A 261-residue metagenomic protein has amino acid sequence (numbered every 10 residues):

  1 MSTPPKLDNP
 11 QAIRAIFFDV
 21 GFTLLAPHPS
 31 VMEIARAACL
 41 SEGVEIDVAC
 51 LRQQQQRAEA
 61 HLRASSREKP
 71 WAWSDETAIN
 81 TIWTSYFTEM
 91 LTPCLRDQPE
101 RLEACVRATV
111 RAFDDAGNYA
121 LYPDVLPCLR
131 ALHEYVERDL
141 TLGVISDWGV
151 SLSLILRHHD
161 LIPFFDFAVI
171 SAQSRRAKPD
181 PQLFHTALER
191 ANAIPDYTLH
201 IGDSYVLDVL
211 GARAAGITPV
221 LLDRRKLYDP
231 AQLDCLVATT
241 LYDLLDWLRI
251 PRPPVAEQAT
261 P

Functional and structural regions predicted by a protein language model:
M1-I16, A26, A49, P93-P99 (+3 more regions): Asp-based, Mg2+/Mn2+-dependent phosphohydrolase catalytic module
P4-P123, S153: N-terminal helical cap/lid subdomain that shapes the substrate entry/recognition surface in HAD-like hydrolases
L40, H133, R213: Anion (oxyanion) recognition and catalysis
A72-I79, L129-E134, R225-K226: Short alpha-helical linear motifs
Y135-D139: Intrinsically disordered, low-complexity Ser/Thr- and acidic-rich flexible linkers and loops, especially at boundaries
